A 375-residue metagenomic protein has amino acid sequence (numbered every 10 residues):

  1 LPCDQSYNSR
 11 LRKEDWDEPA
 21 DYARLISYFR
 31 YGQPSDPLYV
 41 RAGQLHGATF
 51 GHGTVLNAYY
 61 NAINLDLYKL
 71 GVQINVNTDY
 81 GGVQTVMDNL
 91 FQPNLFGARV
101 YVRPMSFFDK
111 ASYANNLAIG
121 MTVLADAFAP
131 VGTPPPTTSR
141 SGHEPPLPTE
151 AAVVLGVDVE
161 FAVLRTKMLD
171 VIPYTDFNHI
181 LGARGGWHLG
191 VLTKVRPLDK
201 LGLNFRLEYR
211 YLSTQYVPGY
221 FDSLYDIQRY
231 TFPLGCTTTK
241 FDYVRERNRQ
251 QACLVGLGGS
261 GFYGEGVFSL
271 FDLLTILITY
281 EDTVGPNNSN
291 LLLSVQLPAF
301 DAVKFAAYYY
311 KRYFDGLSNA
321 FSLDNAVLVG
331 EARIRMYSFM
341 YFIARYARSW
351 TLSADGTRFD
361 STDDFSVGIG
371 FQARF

Functional and structural regions predicted by a protein language model:
L1-C3, Y209-L212, Y310, R345-A347: Short loop/turn segments at strand-loop or loop-helix junctions that form parts of catalytic or ligand-binding pockets
L1-Y28, V55: Surface-exposed loop and membrane-interface regions of Gram-negative outer-membrane beta-barrel proteins
D4-Y7, R41-G43, F50-A58: Short, conserved acidic/polar surface loops in the N-terminal third of protein domains
F29-Y31, S366: Solvent-exposed, low-complexity, repeat-rich "mucin-like" stalks and linkers
Y31, D36-G43, G47-F50, K69: Hydrophobic alpha-helical hairpins/lids featuring a short glycine-rich hinge
D36-Y39, T54-L56, Y60-A326, L352-S353 (+1 more regions): Signature for the C-terminal beta-barrel architecture of outer-membrane proteins
Q296, K304-A306, F321, V327-I343 (+1 more regions): Conserved C-terminal beta-signal and adjacent last beta-strands/turns of outer-membrane beta-barrel proteins
I334-F375: Extended, charged low-complexity segments that frequently continue into or abut oligomerization scaffolds
